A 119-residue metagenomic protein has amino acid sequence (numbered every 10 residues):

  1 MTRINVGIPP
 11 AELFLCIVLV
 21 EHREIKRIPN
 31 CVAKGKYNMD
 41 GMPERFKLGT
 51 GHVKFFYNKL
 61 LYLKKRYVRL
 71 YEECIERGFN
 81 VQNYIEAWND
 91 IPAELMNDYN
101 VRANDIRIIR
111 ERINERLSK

Functional and structural regions predicted by a protein language model:
M1-K119: Extended, charge-rich alpha-helical interface modules
